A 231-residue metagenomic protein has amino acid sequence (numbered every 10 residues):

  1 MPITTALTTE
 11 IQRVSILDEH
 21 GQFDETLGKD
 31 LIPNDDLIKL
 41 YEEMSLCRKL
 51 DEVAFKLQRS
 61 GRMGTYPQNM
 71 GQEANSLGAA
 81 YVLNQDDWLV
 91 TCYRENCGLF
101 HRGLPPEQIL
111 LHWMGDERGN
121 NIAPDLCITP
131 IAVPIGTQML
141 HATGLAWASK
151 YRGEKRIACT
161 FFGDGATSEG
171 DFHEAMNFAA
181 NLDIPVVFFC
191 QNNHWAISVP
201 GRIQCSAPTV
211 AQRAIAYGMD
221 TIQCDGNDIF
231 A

Functional and structural regions predicted by a protein language model:
M1-K29: Charged, compositionally biased N-terminal leader segments and the immediate start of the first structured element
T5, F230-A231: Structural signature of the thiamine diphosphate
V14-G21, E42-F55: N-terminal glycine-rich anion-binding loops that anchor highly charged ligand groups
I16, T221-Q223: Conserved beta-strand scaffold positions in the cores of enzyme catalytic domains, especially in NTP/NDP-utilizing
K49-E52, K56-L182, P200-S206, A211-G218: Cofactor-binding active-site loop characterized by glycine-rich and histidine/acidic residues
R94, Q191-H194, G226-N227: Short, ordered loop/turn segments at secondary-structure junctions
F161, F188-F189: Residue-level marker for buried hydrophobic side chains located in beta-strands that build the well-ordered beta-sheet
P185-V187, D220: Short, proline-centered helix/strand-breaking motifs
